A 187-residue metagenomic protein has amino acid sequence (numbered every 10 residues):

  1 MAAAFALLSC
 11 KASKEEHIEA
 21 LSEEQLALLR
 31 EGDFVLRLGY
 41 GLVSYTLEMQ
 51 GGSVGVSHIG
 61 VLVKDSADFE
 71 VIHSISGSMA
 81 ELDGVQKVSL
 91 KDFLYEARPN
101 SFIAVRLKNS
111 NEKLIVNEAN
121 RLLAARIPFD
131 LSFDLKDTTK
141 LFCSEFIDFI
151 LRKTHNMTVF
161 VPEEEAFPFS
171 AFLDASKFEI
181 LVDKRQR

Functional and structural regions predicted by a protein language model:
M1-F5: Sec-dependent N-terminal signal peptides
L7-S9: C-terminal motif of bacterial Sec signal peptides marking the signal peptidase cleavage site
K11-A12, L131-R187: Activation targets extended, charge/polar-rich intrinsically disordered C-terminal tails
K14-L29, G39-M49: Beta-lactamase-like hydrolase cores
S22, L28, M49, S53-V56 (+4 more regions): Solvent-exposed, acidic/flexible segments
E31-D33: Loop/turn positions that initiate beta-strands
R37-I103, P128-L141: Glycine-rich catalytic cores of cysteine/serine-nucleophile enzymes that process amide/ester linkages in cell-envelope
L90-R98, L107-I127: A structural motif
